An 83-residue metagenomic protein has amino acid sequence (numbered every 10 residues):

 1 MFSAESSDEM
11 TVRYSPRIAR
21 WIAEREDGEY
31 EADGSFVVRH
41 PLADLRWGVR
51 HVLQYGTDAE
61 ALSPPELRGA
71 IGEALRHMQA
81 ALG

Functional and structural regions predicted by a protein language model:
M1-G83: Polybasic (Lys/Arg-rich)
